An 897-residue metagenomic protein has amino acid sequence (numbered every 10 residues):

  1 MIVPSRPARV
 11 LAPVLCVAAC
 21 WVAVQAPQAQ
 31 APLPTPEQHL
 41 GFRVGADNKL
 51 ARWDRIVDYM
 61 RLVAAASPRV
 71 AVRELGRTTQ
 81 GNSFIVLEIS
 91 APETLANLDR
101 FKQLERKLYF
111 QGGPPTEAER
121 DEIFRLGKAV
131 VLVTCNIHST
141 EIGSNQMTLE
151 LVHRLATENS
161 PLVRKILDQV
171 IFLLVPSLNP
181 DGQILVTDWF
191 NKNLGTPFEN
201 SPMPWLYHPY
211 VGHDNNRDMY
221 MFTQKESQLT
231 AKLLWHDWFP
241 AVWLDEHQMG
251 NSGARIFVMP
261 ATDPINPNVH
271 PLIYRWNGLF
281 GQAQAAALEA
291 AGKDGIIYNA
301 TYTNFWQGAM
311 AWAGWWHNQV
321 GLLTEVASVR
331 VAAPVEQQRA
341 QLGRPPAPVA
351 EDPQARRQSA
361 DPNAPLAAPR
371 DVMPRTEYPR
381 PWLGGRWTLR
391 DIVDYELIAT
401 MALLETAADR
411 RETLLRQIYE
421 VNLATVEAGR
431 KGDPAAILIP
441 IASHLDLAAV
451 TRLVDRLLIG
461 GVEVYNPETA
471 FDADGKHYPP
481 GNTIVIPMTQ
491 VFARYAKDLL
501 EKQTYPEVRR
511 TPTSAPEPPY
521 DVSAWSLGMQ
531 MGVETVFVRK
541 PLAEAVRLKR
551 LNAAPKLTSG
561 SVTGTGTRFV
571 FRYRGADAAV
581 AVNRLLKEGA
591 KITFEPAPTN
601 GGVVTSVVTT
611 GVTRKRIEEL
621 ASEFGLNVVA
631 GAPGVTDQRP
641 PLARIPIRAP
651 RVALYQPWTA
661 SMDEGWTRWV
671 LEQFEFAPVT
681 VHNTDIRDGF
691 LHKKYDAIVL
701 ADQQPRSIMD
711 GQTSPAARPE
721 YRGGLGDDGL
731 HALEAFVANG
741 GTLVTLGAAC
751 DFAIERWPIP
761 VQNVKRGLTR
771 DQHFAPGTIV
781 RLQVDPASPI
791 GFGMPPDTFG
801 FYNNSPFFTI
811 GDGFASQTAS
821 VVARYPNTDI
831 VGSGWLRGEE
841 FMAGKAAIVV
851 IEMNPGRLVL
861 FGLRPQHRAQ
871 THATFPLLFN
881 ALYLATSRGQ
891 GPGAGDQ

Functional and structural regions predicted by a protein language model:
M1-A8: N-terminal secretory signal peptides that target proteins for export/translocation
A12-A23: Bacterial N-terminal signal peptides
V24-Q30: Boundary at the C-terminal end of the N-terminal hydrophobic targeting segment
Q30-I171, V211, R217-D218, T223-K225 (+5 more regions): Intrinsic-disorder/low-complexity accessory segments
P161-V163, D168-I171, L178-R217: Divalent-metal coordination cores built from histidine and acidic residues
V175-N179, F190, D245-G253, A749-C750: Short, solvent-exposed turn/loop segments enriched in Gly/Ser/Thr/Pro and often Arg
L234-M249: Proline-aspartate-enriched helix->loop->beta-strand connector
